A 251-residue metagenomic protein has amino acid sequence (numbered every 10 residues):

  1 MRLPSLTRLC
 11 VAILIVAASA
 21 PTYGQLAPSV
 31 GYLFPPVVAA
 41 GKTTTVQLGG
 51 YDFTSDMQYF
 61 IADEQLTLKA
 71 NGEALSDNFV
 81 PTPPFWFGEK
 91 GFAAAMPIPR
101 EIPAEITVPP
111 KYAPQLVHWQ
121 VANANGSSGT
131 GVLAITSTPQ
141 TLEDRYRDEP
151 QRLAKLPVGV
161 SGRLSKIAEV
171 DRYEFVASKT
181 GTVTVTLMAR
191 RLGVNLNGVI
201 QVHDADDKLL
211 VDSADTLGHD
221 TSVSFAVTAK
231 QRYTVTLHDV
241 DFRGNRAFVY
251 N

Functional and structural regions predicted by a protein language model:
M1-S5: N-terminal secretory signal peptides that target proteins for export/translocation
R8-P21: Bacterial N-terminal signal peptides
Q25-F85, I135, R163-N251: Acidic, Ser/Thr/Pro-rich low-complexity intrinsically disordered segments
A40-G49, D63, P81-G129: Ligand-binding face of N-terminal immunoglobulin V-set domains in extracellular IgSF glycoproteins
V121, R147-Q151, D215-L217: Short intrinsically disordered coil segments
G126-L156: Predominantly extracellular/luminal regions of secreted and cell-surface proteins, especially disulfide-bonded
R147-D171: Edge strands and adjacent loops of beta-rich recognition modules
